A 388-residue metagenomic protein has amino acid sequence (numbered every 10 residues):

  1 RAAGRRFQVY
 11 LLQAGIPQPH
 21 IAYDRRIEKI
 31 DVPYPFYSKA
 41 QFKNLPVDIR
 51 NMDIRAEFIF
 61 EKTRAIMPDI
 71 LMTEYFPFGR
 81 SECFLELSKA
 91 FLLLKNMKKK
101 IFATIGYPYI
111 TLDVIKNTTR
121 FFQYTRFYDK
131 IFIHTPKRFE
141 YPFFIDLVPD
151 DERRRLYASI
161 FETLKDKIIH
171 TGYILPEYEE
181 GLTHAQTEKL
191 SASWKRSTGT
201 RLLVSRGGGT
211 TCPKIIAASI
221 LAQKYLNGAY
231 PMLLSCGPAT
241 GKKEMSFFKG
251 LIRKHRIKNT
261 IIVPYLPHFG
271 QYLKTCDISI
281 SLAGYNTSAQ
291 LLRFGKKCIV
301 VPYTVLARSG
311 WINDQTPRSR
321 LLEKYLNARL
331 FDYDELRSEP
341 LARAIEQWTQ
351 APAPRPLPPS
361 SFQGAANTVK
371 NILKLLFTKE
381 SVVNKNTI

Functional and structural regions predicted by a protein language model:
R1-S235, A239-I388: Nucleotide-activated sugar donor-binding and catalytic core shared by glycosyltransferases and related lipid-linked
